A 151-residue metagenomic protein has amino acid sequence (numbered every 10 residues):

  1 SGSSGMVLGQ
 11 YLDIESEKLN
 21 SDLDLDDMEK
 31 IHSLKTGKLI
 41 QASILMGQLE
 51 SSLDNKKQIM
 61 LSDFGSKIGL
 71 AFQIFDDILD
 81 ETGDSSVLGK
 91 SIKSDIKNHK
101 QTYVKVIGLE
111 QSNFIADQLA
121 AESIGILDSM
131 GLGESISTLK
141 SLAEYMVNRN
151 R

Functional and structural regions predicted by a protein language model:
S1-R151: All-alpha prenyltransferase/terpene-synthase fold signal
